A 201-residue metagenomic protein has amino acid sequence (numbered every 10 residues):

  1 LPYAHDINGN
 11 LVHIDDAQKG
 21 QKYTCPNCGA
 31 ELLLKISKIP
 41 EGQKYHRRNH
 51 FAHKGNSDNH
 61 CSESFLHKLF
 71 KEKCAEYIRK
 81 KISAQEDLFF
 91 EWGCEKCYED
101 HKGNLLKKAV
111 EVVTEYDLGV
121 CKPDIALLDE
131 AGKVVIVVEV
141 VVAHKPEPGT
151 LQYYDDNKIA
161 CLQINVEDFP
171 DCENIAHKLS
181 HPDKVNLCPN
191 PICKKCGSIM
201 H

Functional and structural regions predicted by a protein language model:
L1-K80: N-terminal cysteine/histidine-rich coordination modules
D6-H13, A160-L162, E167-H201: Non-catalytic C-terminal interaction segments of nucleic acid-processing enzymes
G20-Y23, R48, N56, F89-W92 (+2 more regions): Disulfide-bonded cysteine motifs in exported proteins
E41, Q85-E139: Active-site metal-binding core of divalent-cation-utilizing nuclease and nuclease-like domains
K44-R47, G119, K158: A short, structural micro-pattern
S57-D58, S64, C97-D100, C188-H201: Cysteine-cluster motifs in flexible loop/terminal segments that predominantly coordinate metals
K133-A176: Basic, amphipathic alpha-helical patches used to engage nucleic acids or provide basic targeting signals, exemplified
